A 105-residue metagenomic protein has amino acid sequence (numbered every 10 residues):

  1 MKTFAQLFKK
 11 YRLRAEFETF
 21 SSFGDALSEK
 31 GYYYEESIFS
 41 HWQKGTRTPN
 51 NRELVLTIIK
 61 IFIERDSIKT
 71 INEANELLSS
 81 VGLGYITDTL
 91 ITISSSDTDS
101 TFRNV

Functional and structural regions predicted by a protein language model:
M1-K2, N50-V105: Short amphipathic recognition helices of helix-turn-helix/homeodomain-type DNA-binding modules
M1-L27, L56: A short, Lys/Arg-rich alpha-helix, primarily the initiator
R12, Q43-T46, F62: Short amphipathic alpha-helical interaction patches enriched in hydrophobic/aromatic residues with interspersed Lys/Arg
S21-Y32, I59-D66: DNA-recognition alpha helix
S28-N50, N75-S80: Recognition helix of helix-turn-helix/homeodomain-like DNA-binding domains that insert into the DNA major groove
